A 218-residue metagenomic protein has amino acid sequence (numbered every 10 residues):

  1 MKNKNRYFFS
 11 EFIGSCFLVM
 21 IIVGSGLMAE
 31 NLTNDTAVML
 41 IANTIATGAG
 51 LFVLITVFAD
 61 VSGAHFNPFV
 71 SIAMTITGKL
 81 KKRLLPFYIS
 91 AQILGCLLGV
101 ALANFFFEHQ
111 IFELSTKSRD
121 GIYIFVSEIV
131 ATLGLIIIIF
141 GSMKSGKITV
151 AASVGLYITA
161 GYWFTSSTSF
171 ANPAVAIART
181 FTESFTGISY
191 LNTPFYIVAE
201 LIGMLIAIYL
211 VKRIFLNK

Functional and structural regions predicted by a protein language model:
M1-K218: Membrane-interface helix-loop junctions and terminal tails of multi-pass membrane proteins
